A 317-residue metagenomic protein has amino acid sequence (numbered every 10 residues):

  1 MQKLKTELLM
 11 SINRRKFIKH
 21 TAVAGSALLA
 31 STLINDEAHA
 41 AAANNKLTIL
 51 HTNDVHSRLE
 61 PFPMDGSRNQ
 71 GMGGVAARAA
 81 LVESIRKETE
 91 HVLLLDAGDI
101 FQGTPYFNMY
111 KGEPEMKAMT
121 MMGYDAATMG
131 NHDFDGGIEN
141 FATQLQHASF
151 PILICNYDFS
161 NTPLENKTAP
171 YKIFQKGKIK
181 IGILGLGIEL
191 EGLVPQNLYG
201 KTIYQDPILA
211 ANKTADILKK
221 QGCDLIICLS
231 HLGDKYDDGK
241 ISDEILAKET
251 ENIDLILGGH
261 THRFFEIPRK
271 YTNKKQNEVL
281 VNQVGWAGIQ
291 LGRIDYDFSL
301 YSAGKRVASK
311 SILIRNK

Functional and structural regions predicted by a protein language model:
L4-R315: Acidic, metal/ion-coordinating pockets
